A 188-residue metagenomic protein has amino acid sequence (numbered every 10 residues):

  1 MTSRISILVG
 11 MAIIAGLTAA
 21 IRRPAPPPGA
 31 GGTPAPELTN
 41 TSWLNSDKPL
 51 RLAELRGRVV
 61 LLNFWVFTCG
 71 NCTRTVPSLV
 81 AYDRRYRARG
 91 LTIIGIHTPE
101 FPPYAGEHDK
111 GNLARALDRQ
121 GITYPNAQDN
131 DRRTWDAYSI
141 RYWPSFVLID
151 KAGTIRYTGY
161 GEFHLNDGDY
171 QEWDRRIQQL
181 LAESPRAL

Functional and structural regions predicted by a protein language model:
R4-R22, R176-L188: Non-globular targeting/processing and membrane-anchoring segments
I21-L52: N-terminal "domain-start" segment that seeds a small globular fold
L50-T73, I93: Short active-site neighborhood of thiol/selenol oxidoreductases, capturing the structured segment around
R56-V60, A88-T92, G121-P125, K151: Loop/turn elements at helix/coil->beta-strand transitions in domains of secreted/extracellular proteins
T68, T98-P103, G161-H164: Short histidine/acidic/glycine/proline-rich micro-motifs that form metal- and phosphate-coordinating active-site loops
T73-Q120, Q128-D136: Structural microenvironment flanking redox-active thiols in thiol-disulfide oxidoreductases
I122-P125, S139-V147: Structural micro-motif
L148-L188: Thiol-/selenol-based redox modules, centered on thioredoxin-like and closely related oxidoreductase domains
